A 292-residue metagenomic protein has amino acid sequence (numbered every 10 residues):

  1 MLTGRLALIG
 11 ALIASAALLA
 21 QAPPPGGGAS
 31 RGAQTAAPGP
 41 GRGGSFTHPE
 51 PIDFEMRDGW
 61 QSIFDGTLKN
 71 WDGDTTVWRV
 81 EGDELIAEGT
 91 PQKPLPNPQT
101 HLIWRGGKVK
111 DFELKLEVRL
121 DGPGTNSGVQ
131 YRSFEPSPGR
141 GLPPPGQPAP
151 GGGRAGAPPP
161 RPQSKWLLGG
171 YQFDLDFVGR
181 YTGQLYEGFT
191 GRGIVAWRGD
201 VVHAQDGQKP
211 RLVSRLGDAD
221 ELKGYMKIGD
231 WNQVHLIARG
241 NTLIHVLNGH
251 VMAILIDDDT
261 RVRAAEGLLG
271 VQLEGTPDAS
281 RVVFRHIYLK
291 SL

Functional and structural regions predicted by a protein language model:
M1-R5: Positively charged n-region of N-terminal signal peptides that target proteins for export
A7-A17: Bacterial N-terminal signal peptides
A22-L292: Carbohydrate-interacting regions of secretory-pathway proteins
